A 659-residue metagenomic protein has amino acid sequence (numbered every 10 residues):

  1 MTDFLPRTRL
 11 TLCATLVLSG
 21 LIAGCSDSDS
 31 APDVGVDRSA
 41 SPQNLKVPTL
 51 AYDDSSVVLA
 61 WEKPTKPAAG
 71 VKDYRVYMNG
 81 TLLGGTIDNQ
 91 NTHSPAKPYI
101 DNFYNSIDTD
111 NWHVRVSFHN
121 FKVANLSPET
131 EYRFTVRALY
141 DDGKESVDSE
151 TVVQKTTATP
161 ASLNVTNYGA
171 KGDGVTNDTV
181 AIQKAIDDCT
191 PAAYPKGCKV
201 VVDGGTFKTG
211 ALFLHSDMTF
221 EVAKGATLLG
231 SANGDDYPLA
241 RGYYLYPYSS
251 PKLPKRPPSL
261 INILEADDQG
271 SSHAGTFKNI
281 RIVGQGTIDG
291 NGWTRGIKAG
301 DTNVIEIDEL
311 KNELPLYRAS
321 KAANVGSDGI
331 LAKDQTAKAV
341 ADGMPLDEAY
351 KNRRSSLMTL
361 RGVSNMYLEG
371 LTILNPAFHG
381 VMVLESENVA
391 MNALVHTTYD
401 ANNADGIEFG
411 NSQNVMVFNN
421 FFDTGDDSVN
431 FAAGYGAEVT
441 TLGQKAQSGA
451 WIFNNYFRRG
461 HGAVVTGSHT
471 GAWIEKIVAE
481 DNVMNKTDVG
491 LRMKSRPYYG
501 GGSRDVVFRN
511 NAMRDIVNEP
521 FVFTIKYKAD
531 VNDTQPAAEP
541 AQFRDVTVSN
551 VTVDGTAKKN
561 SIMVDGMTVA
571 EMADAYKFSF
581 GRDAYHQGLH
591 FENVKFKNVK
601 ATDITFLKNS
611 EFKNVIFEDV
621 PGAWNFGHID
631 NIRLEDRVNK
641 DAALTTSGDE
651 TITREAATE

Functional and structural regions predicted by a protein language model:
M1-T2, E659: Accessible peptide chain termini
T2-L12: Bacterial N-terminal signal peptides that target proteins for export
L12-L18: Hydrophobic helical h-region of N-terminal Sec-dependent signal peptides in bacterial secretory/periplasmic proteins
L18-S19, D54: Residue-level signal for mature regions of secreted extracellular proteins and peptides
L21-G24: C-terminal motif of bacterial Sec signal peptides marking the signal peptidase cleavage site
S26-E659: Extracellular/periplasmic carbohydrate-active domains that bind, remodel, or depolymerize complex polysaccharides
